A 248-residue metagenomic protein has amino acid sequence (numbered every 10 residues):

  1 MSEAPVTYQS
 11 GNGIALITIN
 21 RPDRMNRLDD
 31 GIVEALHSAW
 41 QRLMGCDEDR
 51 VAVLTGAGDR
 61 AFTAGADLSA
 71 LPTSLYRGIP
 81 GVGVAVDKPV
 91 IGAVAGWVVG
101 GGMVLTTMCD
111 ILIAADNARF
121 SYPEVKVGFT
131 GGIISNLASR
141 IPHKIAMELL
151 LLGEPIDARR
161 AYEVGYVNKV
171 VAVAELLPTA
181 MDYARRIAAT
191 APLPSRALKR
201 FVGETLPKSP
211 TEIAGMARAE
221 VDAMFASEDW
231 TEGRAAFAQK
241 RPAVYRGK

Functional and structural regions predicted by a protein language model:
M1-A57: Conserved CoA-thioester-binding segment of acyl-CoA-metabolizing enzymes
M1-N12, D47, D59, G153-R159 (+3 more regions): C-terminal alpha-helix plus adjacent terminal tail
P5, E48, G56-V86, V98 (+2 more regions): Glycine- (often His-adjacent) and acidic-residue-rich active-site loop that binds/positions the CoA thioester
V6, A85-S195, A226-S227, E232-A235: Crotonase-fold acyl-CoA enzyme core
I17, R21, A35-L36, L54 (+5 more regions): Terminal peptide-recognition signature
D23, R60, S135, M147 (+1 more regions): Glycine-centered loop/turn positions within well-structured domains that cap or flank conserved ligand/cofactor-binding
I32-A35, L176, A217: Hydrophobic alpha-helical membrane-association signature
